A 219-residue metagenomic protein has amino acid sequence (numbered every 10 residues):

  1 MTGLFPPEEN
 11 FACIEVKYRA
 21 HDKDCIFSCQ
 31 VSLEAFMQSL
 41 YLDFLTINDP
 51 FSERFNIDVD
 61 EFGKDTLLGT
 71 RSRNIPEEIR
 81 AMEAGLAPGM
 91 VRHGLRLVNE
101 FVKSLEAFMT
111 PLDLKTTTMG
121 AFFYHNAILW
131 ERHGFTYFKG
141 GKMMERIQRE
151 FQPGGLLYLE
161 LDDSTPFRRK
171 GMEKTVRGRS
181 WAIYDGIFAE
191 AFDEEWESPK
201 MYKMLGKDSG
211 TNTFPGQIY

Functional and structural regions predicted by a protein language model:
M1-G89, T116, E131, T136-Y219: Non-catalytic substrate-recognition and accessory regions of acyl/acetyltransferase enzymes
M90-M109: Conserved acetyl-CoA-binding loop-helix of GNAT-fold acetyltransferases
L105-F108, H125-R132, T136-Y137: Preference for well-ordered, secondary-structure-rich cores of eukaryotic proteins
A107-F123: Conserved GNAT acetyl-CoA-binding A-motif
F122-A127, E145-I147: Short amphipathic alpha-helical segments embedded in low-complexity Lys/Glu-rich regions
